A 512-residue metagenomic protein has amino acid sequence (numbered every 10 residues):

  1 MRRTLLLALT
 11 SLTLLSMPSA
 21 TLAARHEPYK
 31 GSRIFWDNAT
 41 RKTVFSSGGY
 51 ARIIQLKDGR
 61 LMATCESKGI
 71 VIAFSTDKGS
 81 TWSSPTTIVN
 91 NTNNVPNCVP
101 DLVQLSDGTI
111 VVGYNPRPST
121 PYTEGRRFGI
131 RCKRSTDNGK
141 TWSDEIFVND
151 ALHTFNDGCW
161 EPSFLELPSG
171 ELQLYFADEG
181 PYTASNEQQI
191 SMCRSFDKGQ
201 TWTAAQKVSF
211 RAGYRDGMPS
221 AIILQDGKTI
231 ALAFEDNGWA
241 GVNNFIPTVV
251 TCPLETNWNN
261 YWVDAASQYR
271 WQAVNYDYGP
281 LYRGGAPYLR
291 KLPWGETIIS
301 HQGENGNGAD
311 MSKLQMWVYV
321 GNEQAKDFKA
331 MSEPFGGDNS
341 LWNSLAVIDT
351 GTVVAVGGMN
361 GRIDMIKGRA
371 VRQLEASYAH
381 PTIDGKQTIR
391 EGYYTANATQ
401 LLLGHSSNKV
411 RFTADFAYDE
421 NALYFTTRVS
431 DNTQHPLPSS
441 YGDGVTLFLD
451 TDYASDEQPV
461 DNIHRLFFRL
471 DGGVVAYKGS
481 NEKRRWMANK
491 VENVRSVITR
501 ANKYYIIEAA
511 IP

Functional and structural regions predicted by a protein language model:
M1-A8: Bacterial N-terminal signal peptides that target proteins for export
A8-S16: Bacterial N-terminal signal peptides
S19-A23: Sec/Tat signal peptide C-region and signal peptidase I cleavage site
A24-Q373: Asp-box/BNR beta-propeller blade signature and adjacent active/binding-site loops in extracellular glycan-interacting
Q373-P512: Structural preference for beta-rich elements and adjacent junctions enriched in aromatics
